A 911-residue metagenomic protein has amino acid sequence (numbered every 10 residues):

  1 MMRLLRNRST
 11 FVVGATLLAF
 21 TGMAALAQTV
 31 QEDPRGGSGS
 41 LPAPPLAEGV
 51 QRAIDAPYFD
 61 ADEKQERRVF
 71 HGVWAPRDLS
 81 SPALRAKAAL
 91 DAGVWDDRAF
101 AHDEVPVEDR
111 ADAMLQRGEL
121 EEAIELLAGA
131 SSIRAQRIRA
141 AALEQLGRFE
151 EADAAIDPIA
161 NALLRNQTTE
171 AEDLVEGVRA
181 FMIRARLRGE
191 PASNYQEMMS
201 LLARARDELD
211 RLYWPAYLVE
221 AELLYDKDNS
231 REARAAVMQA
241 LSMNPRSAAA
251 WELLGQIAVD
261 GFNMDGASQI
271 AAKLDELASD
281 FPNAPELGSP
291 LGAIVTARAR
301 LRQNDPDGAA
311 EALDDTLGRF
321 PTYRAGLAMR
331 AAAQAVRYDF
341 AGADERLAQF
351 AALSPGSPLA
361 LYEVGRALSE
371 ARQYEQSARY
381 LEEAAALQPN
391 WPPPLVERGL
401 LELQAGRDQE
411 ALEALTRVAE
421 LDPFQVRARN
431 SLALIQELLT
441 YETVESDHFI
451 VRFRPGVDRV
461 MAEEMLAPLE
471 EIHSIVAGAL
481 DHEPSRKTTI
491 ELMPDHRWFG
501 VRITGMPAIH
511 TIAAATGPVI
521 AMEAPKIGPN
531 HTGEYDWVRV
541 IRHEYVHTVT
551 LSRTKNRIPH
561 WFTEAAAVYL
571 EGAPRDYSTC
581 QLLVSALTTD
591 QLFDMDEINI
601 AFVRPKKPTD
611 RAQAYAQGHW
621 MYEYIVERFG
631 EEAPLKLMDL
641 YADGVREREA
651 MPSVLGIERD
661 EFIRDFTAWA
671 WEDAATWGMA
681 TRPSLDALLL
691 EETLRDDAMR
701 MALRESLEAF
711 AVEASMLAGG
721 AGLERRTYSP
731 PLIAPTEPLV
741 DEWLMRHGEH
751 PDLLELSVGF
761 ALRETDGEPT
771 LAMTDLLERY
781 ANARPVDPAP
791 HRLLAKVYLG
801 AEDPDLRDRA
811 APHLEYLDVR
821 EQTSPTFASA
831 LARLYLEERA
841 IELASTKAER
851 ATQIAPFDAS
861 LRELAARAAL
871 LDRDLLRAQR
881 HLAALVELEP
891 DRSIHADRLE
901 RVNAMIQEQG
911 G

Functional and structural regions predicted by a protein language model:
Q28-V69, V73-R77, P82-A88, D112 (+18 more regions): Beta/coil-rich, acidic/histidine-enriched accessory regions frequently appended to metallopeptidases
L41-P82, L90-G93, G147, E397 (+10 more regions): Zn2+-dependent metallopeptidase catalytic core
K87, D112, A141, R179-R186 (+12 more regions): Residue-level recognition of tetratricopeptide repeat
G93, G118, G147, S193 (+11 more regions): Residue-level detector of the short coil/turn that links helix A to helix B within each tetratricopeptide repeat
R98, A123, A152, M198 (+11 more regions): Single-residue signature of alpha-solenoid repeat helices
A155, N194, S200-A205, A235-A236 (+12 more regions): Juxtacatalytic substrate-recognition/specificity segment
A341-D344, Q404, Q409-L412, I558 (+2 more regions): Amphipathic alpha-helical substructures
